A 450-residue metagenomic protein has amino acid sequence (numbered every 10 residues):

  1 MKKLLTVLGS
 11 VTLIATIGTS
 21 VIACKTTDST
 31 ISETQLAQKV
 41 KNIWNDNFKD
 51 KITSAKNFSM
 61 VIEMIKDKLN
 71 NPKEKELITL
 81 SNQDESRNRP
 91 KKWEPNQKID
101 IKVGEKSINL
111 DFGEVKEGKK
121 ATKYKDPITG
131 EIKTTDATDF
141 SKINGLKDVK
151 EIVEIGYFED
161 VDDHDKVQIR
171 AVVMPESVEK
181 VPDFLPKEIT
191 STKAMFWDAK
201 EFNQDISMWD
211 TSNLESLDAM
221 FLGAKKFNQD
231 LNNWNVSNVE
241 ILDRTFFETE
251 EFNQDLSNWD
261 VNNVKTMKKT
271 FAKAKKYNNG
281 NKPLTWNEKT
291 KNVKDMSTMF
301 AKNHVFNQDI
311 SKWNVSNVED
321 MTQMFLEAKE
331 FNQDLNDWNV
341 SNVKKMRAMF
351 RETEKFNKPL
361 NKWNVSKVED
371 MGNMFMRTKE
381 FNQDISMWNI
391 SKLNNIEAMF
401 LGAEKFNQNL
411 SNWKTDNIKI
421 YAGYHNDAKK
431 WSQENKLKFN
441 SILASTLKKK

Functional and structural regions predicted by a protein language model:
M1-T27, K450: Gram-positive Sec-dependent secretion signals
I22-K450: Negatively charged
